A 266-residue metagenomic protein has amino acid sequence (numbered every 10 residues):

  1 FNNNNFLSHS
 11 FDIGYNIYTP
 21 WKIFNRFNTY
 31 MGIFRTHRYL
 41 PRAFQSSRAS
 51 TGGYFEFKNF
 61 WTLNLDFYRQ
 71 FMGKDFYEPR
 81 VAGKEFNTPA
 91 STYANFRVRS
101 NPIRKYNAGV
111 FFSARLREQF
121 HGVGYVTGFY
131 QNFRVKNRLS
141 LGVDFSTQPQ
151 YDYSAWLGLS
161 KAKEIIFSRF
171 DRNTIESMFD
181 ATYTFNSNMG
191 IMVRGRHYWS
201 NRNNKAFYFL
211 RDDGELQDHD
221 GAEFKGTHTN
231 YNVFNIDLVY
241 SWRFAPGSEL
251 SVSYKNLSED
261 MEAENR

Functional and structural regions predicted by a protein language model:
F1-R266: Exposed, low-structure sequence patches enriched in small/polar residues
